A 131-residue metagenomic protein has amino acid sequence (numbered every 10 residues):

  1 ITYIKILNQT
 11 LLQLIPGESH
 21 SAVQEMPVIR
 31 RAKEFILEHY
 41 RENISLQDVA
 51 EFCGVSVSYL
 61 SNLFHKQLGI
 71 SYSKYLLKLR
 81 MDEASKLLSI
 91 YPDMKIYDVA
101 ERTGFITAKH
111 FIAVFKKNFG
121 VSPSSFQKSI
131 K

Functional and structural regions predicted by a protein language model:
I1-E34, E38, Q47, F52-C53 (+2 more regions): Short, Lys/Arg-enriched, Trp-marked, Pro/Gly-tolerant hinge/linker segments that flank
R30, E34-E38, N43, K66-I106 (+1 more regions): Terminal helix-turn-helix DNA-binding modules in bacterial transcription factors
Q47, S58, M94-D98, A108-K109 (+1 more regions): Residues within helix-turn-helix
A50, A100-E101, I112: The alpha-helix within a helix-turn-helix
C53, L60, T103-G104: Core residues of bacterial helix-turn-helix
Y59-L60, F64, H110-F111, F115: Short hydrophobic/aromatic patch on the recognition helix
A113-K131: …primarily DNA-binding HTH/wHTH and HhH modules…
